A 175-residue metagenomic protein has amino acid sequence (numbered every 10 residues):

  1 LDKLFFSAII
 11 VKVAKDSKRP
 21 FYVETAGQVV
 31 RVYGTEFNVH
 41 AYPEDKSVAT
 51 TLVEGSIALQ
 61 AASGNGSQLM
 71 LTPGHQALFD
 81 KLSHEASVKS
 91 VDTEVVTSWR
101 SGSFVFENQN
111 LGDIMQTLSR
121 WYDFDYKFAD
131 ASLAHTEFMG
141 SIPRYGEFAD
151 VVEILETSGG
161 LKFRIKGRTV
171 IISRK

Functional and structural regions predicted by a protein language model:
L1-K175: A residue-level detector for the "anchor" residue at the start of short, highly conserved motifs
